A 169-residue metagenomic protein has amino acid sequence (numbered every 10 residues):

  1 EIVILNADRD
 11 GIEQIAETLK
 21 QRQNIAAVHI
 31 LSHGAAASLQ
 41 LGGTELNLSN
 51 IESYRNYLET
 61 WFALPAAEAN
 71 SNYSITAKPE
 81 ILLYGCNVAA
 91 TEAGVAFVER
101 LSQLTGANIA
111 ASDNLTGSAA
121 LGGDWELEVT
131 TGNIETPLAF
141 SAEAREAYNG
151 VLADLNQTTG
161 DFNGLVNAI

Functional and structural regions predicted by a protein language model:
E1-I25: Functional beta-strand-loop-alpha-helix junction segments that form "active/interaction loops" within catalytic
E1-L5, G85, A153-L155: Short, basic, glycine/proline-bearing loop/turn elements
G11-I15, Y54-Y57, A93-F97, A144 (+1 more regions): Stable alpha-helical elements in mature extracytoplasmic
E17-Q21, T60, L64, N167: A generic secondary-structure signal
A26-A120: Catalytic cores of nucleophile-dependent amide-cleaving enzymes
E68-N70, N149-N156: Low-complexity, Pro/Thr/Ser/Gly/Ala-rich linker/spacer regions in secreted, extracellular modular proteins
A111-L152: Caspase-like cysteine protease fold
A153-I169: N-terminal, post-signal-peptide segments of secreted/periplasmic proteins
